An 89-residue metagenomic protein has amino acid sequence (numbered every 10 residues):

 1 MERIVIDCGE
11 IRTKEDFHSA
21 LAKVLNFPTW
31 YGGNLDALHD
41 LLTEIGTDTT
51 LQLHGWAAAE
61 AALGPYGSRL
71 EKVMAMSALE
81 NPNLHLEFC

Functional and structural regions predicted by a protein language model:
M1-C89: Positively charged, polar, low-complexity stretches
